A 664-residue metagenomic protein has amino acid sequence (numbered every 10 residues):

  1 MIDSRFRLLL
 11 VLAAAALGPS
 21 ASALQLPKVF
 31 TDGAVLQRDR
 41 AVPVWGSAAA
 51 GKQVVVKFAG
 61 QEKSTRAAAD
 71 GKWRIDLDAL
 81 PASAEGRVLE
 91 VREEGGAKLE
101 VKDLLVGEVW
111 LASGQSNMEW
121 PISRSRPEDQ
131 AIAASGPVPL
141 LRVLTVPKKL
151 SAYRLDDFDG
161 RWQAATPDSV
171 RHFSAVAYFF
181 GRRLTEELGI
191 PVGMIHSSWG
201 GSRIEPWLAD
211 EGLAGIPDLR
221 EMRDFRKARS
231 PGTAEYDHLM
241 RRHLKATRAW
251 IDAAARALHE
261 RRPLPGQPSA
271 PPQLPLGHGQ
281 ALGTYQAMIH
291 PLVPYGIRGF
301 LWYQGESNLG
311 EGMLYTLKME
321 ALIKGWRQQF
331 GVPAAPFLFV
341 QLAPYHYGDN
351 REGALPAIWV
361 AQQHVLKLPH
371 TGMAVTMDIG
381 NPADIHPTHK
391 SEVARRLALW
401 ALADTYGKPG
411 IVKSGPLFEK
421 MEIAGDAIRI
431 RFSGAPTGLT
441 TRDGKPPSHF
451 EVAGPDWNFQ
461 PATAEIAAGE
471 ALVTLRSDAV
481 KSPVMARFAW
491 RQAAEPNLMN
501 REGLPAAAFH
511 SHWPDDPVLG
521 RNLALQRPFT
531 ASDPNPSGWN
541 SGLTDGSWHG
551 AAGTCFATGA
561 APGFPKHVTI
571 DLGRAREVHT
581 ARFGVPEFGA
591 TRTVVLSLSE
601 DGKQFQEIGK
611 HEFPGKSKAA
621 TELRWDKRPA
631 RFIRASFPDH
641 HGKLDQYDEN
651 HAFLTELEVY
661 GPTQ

Functional and structural regions predicted by a protein language model:
M1-L9: Bacterial N-terminal signal peptides that target proteins for export
S22-L519: Cell-envelope and extracellular/periplasmic
K57-A59, A453, A489-R491, S532 (+3 more regions): Predominantly extracellular/luminal cell-surface or secreted proteins
H512-Q526, G661-Q664: Low-complexity, Pro/Thr/Ser/Gly/Ala-rich linker/spacer regions in secreted, extracellular modular proteins
L519, G538, W548-G609, S617-Q664: Aromatic, loop-rich ligand-recognition surfaces of beta-strand-rich domains
L519-H549: Predominantly extracellular/luminal regions of secreted and cell-surface proteins, especially disulfide-bonded
